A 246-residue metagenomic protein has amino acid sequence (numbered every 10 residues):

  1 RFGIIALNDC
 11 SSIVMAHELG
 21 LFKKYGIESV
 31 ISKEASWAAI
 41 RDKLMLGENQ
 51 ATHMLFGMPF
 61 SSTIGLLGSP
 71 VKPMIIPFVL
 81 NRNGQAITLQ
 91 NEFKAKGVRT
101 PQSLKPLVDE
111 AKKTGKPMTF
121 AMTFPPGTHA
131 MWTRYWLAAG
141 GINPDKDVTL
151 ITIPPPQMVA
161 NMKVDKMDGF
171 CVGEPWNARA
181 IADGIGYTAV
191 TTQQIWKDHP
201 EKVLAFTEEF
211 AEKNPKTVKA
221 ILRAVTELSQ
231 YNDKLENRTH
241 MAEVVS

Functional and structural regions predicted by a protein language model:
R1-I151, V164-I181, I185-D198: Short, glycine-/small- and polar/acidic-enriched structural segments that line small-molecule recognition paths
A86-T88, V203-F206, F210-A211: Short glycine- and hydrophobic/aromatic-rich loop-to-beta-strand nucleating segment in the catalytic cores
K113-T119, V203, A224-S229: Flexible glycine/proline-enriched surface loops and loop-helix/loop-strand junctions
T119-T123, E209-A211, S229-D233: Second-shell loop/turn segments in exported
T152-P156: Active-site glycine-rich loop that binds ribose-phosphate moieties when present
D198-H199, H240: Short gly/pro-enriched beta-turn/loop segments at secondary-structure junctions
K213-S246: Secondary-structure end/capping motifs
